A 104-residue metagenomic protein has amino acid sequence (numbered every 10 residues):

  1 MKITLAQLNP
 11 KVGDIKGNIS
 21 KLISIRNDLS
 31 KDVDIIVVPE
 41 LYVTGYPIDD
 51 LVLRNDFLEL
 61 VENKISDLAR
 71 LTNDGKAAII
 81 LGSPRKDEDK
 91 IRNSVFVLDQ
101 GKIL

Functional and structural regions predicted by a protein language model:
M1-L104: Hydrophobic structural segments
